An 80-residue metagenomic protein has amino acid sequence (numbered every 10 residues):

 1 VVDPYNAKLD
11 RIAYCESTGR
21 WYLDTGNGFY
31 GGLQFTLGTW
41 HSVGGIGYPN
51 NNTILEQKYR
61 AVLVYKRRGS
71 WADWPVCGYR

Functional and structural regions predicted by a protein language model:
V2-R80: Peptidoglycan cell-wall recognition and remodeling modules
